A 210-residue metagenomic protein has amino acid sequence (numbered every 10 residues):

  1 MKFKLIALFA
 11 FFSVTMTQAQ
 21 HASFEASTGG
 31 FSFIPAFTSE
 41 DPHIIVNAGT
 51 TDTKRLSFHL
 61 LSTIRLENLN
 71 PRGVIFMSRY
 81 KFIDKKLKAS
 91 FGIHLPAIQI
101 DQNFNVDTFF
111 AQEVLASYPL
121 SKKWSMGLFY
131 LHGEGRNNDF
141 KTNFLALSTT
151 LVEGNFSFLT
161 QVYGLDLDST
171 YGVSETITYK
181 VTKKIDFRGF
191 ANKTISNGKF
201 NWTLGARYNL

Functional and structural regions predicted by a protein language model:
M1-A22: Bacterial Sec-dependent N-terminal signal peptides
Q18-R65: Short glycine/proline- and aromatic-enriched beta-strand/turn motifs that initiate or cap beta-hairpins
A22, K54-L60, I83-F91, K122-L128 (+2 more regions): Repeated loop/turn-to-beta-strand initiation elements of outer-membrane beta-barrel proteins
F24-T28, F58-I64, F91-A97, L128-H132 (+4 more regions): Transmembrane beta-barrel strands of outer-membrane/channel proteins
F33-P42, S62-V74, A97-F109, L120 (+3 more regions): Solvent-exposed loop/turn segments connecting transmembrane beta-strands in outer-membrane beta-barrel proteins
V46-A48, F76-S78, Q112-V114, L145-T149 (+3 more regions): Membrane-embedded beta-strands of outer-membrane beta-barrel proteins, especially the hydrophobic/small aromatic
N68-Y130, A146-T150: Gram-negative (and chloroplast) outer-membrane scaffold detector with strong preference for beta-barrel transmembrane
T178-Y179, N197-L210: Outer-membrane beta-barrel "beta-signal"
